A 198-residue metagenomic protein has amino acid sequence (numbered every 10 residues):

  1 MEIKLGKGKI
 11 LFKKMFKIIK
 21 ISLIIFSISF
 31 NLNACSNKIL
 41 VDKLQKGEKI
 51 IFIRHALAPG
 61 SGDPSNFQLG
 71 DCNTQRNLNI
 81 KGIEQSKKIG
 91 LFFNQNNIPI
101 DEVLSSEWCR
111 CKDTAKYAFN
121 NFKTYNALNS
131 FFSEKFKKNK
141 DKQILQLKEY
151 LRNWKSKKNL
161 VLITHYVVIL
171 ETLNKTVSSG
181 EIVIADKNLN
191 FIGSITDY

Functional and structural regions predicted by a protein language model:
M1-F16: N-terminal secretory signal peptides that target proteins for export/translocation
K20-S29: Bacterial N-terminal signal peptides
C35-V41, Q45-K135, K175-Y198: Active-site-proximal alpha-helix that buttresses catalytic centers in soluble enzyme cores
E48-I50, S156-T164: Generic beta-sheet signal
N96-I98, W154-K157: Glycine-rich phosphate-binding loop signature in dinucleotide/nucleotide-binding domains
F136-I144: Short, surface-exposed amphipathic charged segments that create phosphate/polyanion-binding patches used for binding
Q143-N153: A short, acidic, amphipathic alpha-helical segment used as a generic capping/interface helix at domain edges
